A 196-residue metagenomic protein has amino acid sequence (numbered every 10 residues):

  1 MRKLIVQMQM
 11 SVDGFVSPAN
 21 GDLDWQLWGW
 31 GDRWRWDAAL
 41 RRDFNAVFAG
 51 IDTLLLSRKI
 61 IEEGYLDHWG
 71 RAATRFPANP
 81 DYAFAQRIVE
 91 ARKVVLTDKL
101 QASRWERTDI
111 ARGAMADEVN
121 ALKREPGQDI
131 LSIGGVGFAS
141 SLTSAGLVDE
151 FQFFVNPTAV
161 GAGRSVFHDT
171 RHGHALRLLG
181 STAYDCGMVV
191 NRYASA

Functional and structural regions predicted by a protein language model:
M1-A196: Enzymes that bind and transform nitrogen-containing heteroaromatic metabolites
